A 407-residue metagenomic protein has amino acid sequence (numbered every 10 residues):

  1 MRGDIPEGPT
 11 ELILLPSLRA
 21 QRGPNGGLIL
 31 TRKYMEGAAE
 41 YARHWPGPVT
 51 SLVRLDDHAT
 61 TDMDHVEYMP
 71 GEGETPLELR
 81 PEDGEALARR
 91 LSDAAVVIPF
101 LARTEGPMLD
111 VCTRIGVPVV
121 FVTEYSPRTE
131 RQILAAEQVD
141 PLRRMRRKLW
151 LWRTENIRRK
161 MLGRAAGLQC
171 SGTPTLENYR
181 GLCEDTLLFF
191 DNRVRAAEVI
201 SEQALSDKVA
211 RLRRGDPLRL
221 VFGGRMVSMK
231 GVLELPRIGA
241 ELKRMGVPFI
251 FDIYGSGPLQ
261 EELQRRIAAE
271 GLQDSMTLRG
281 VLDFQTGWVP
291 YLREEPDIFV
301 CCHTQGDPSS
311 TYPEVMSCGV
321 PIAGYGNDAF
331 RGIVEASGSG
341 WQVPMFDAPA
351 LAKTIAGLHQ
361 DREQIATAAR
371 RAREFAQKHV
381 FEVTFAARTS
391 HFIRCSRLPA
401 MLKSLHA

Functional and structural regions predicted by a protein language model:
R147-V209: A short, active-site helix/loop in glycosyltransferases that binds the activated sugar's phosphate group
L218-E241, F251, P258-Q264, P349: A conserved mid-protein helix/loop that constitutes part of the nucleotide-sugar donor-binding site
E262-L282: Nucleotide-activated donor-binding/catalytic signature segment of Leloir-type glycosyltransferases, i.e., the conserved
S275, G357, Q364-K378: A short, well-ordered alpha-helix in the C-terminal region of glycosyltransferases
H303-T304: Aromatic "clamp/platform" in nucleotide-sugar-dependent glycosyltransferases that forms part of the donor/acceptor
P321-G324: Short hydrophobic beta-strand element within catalytic cores of glycosyltransferases and related nucleotide-activated
A336-S337, W341-A348, G357-R362: Conserved acidic donor-binding segment of nucleotide-sugar-dependent glycosyltransferases
K378-A407: C-terminal alpha-helical cap of glycosyltransferases
